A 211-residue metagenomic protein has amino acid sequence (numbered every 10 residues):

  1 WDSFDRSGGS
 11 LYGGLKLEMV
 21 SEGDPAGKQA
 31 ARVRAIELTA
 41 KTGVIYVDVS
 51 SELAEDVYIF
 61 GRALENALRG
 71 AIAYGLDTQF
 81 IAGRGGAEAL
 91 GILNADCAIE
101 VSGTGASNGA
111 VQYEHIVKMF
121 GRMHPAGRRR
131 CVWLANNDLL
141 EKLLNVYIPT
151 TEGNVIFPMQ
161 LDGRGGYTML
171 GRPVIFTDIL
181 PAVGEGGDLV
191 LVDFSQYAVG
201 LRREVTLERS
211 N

Functional and structural regions predicted by a protein language model:
W1-R130, T150-I156, L161-M169, P173-I175 (+2 more regions): Acidic/polar, low-complexity extended loops/arms that serve as protein-protein interfaces in large oligomeric shells
L140-P149: Short active-site loop/helix that positions an aromatic residue
V183-V192, Q196-N211: Short, intrinsically disordered, charge-balanced linker/junction segments flanking boundaries in proteins
